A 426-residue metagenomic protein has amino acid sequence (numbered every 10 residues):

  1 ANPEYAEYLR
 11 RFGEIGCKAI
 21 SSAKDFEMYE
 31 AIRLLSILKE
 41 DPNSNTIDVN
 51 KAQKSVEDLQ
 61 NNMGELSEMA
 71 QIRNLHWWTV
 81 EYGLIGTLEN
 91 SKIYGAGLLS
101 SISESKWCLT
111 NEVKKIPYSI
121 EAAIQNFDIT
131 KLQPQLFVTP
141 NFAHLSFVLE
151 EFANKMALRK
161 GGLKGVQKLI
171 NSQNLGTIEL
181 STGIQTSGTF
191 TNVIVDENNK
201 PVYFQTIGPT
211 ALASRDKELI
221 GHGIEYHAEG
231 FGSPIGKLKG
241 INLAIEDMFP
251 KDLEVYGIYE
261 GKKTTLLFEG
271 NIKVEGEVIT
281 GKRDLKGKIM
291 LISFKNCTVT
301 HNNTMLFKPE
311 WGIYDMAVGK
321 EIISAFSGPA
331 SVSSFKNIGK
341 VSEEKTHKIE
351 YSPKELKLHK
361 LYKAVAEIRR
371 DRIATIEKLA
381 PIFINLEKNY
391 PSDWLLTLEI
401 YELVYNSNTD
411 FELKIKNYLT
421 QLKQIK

Functional and structural regions predicted by a protein language model:
A1-T186, F190-G240, I272-K273, R283-L291 (+2 more regions): Extended, well-ordered protein cores
L169-E179, E254-F268: Short coil-to-beta transition motif at edge beta-strands of beta-rich domains
H222-D247, L253-G257, G261-K263, E275-V278: Extended non-globular C-terminal regions
V299-T300: Short, charged/polar, Gly/Pro-enriched secondary-structure boundary elements
S324, G328-S334: Long C-terminal appendages of very large multidomain proteins
